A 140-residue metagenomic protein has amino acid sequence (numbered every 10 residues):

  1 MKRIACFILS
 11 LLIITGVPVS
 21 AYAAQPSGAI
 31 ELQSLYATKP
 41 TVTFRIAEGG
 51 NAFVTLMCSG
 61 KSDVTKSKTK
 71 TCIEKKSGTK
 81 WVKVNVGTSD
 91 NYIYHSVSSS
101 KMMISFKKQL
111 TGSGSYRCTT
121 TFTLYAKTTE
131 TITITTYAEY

Functional and structural regions predicted by a protein language model:
K2-A23: Sec-dependent N-terminal signal peptides of Gram-positive bacterial secreted proteins and lipoproteins
Y22-Y140: Mature extracytoplasmic or otherwise solvent-exposed domains
